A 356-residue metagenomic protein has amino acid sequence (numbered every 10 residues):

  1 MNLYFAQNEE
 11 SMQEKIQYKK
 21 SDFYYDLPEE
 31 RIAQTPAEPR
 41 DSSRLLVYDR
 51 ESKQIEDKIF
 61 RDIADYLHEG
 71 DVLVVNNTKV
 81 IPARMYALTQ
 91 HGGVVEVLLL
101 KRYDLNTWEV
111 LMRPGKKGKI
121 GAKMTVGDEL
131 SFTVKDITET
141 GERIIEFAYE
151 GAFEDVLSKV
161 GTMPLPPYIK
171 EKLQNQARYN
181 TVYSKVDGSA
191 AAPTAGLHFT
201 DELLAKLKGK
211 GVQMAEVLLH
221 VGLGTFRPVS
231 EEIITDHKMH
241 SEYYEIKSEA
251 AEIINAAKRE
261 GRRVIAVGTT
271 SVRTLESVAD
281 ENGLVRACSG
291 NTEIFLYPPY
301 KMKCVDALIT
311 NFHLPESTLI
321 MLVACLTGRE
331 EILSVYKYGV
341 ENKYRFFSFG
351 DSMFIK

Functional and structural regions predicted by a protein language model:
L3-K356: Surface-exposed, charge/polar-rich loops and edge strands
